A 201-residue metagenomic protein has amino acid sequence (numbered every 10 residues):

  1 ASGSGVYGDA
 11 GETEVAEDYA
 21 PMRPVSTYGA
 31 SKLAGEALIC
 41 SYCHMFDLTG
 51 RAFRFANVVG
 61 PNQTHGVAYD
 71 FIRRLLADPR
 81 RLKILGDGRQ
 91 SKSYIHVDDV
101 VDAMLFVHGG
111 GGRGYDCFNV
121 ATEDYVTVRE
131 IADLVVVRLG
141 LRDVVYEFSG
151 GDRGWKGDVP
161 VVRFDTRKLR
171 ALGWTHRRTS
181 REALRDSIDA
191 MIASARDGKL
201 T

Functional and structural regions predicted by a protein language model:
A1-S2, V15, I95, F164: A conserved hydrophobic position in a structured secondary element of the catalytic/binding core that shapes
G5-A52, N57-V59, Q63-T64: Catalytic helix-loop patch of NAD(P)-dependent Rossmann-fold dehydrogenases
Y7-E14, L75-D78, R142: A short secondary-structure junction motif
A34, L38, Y42, F71 (+2 more regions): Hydrophobic alpha-helix immediately C-terminal to the catalytic Tyr-X-X-X-Lys motif of short-chain
L76-T201: C-terminal substrate-binding subdomain of Rossmann-fold SDR/epimerase-dehydratase oxidoreductases
